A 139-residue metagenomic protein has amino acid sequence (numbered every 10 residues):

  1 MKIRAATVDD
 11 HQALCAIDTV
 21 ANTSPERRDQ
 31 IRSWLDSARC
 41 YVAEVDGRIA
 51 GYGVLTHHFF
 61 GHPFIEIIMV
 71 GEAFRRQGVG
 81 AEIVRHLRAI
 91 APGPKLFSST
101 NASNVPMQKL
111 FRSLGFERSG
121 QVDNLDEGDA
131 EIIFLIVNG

Functional and structural regions predicted by a protein language model:
M1-I3: Extreme N-terminal starter segment of soluble prokaryotic enzymes
A5-I67, G71, V84, N124 (+1 more regions): Acetyl-CoA-dependent GNAT
H62, V105-D123: Conserved N-terminal glycine/acidic-rich loop preference
V70, R76-A89, K109-S113: Conserved acetyl-CoA-binding loop-helix of GNAT-fold acetyltransferases
G71, R75-R76, S103, D126: Glycine-/small-residue-rich active-site loops that bind phosphorylated ligands and cofactors
I90-A102: Conserved GNAT acetyl-CoA-binding A-motif
F97-S99, G115-I133: Conserved catalytic-core motifs of GNAT/GCN5-like acyltransferases
